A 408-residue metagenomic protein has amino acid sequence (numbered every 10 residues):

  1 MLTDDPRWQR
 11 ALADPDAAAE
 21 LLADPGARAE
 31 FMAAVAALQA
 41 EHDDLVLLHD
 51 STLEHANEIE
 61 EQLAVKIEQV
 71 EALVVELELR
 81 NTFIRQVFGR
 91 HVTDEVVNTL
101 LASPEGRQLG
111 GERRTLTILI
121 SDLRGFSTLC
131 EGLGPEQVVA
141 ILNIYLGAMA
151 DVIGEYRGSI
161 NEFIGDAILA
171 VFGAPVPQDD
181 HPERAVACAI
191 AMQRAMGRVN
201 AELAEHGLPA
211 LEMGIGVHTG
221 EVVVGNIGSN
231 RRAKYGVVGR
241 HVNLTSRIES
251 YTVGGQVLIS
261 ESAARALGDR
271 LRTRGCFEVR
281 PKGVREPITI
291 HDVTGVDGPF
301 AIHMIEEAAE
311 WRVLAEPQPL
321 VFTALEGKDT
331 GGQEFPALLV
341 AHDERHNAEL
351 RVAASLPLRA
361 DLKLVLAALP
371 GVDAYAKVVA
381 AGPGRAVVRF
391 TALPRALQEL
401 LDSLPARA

Functional and structural regions predicted by a protein language model:
M1-E71: N-terminal membrane insertion elements
H55, I59-R113: Regulatory cytosolic signal-relay segments
E78-R85, N98, P104-A187: Catalytic NTP-binding/metal-coordinating core of nucleotidyl cyclase/transferase enzymes
V152-R184, R198-V242, L267-R270, V284 (+1 more regions): Catalytic core of nucleotidyl cyclases, primarily class III adenylyl/guanylyl cyclases
G254-P317, V321: Cytosolic regulatory/linker segments at or just downstream of nucleotide-handling modules in signal-transduction
V293-H342, R395-A396, D402-A408: N-terminal helix initiation/capping motif
L320-V365, G382-V387: Short strand-loop-strand
A353-P357, R385-P405: Short solvent-exposed strand/turn elements
